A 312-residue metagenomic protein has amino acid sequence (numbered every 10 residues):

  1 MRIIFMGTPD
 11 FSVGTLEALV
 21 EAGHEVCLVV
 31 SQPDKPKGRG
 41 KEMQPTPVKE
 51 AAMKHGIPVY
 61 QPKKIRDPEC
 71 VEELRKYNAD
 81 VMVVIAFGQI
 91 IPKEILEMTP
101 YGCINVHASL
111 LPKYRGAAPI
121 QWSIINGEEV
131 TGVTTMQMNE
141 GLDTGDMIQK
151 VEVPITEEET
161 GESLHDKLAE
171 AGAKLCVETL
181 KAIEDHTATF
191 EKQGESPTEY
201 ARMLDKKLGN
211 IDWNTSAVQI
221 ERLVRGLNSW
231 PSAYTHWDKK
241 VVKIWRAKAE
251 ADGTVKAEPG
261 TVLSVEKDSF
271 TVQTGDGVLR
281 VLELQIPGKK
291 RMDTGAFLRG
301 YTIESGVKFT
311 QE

Functional and structural regions predicted by a protein language model:
M1-R39: N-terminal Rossmann-like dinucleotide-binding module
R2-I4, C27-L28, P58-Y77, I90-A108: Internal alpha/beta domain cores that form substrate/cofactor-binding pockets in large enzymes and binding proteins
G7, V29, A52, H107 (+3 more regions): Residue-level signal for inorganic ion chemistry
V13, E17-E21, E72-R75, K93 (+1 more regions): Amphipathic, non-transmembrane alpha-helical secondary structure
A22-E25, Q32, V81-A201, K207: Donor/substrate-binding cores of folate-linked one-carbon enzymes
Q32, P36-N78: N-terminal glycine-/serine-/threonine-rich beta1-alpha1-beta2 phosphate-ribose binding loop of Rossmann-like
E178-H236, K243: Active-site-lining helix/loop region of Rossmann-like oxidoreductase modules
N214-E312: An anion-binding loop in the catalytic cleft
